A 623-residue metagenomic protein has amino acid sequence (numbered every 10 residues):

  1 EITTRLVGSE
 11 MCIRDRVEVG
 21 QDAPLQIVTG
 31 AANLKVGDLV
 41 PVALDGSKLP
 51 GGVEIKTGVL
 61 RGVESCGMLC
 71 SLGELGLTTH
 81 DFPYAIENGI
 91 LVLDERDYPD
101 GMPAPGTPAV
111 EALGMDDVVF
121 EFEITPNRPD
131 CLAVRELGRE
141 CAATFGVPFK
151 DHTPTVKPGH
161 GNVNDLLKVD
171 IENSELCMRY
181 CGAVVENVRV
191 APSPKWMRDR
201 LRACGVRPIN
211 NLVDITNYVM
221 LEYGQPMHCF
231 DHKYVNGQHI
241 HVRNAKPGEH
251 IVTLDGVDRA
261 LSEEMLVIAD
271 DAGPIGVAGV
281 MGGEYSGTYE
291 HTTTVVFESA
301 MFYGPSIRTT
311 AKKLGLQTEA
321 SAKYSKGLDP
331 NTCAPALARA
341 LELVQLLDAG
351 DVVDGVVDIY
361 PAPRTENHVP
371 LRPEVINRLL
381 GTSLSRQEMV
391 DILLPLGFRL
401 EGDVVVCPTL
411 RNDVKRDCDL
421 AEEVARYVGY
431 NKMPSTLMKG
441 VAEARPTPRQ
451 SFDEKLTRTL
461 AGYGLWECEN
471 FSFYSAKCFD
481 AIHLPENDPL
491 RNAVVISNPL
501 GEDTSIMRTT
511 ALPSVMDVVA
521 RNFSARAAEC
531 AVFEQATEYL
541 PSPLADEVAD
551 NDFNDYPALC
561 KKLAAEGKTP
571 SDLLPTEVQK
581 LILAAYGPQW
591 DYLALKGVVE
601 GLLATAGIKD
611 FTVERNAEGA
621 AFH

Functional and structural regions predicted by a protein language model:
E1, R5, S9-E10, R14-G161 (+7 more regions): Phosphate-backbone binding interfaces of nucleic-acid-interacting proteins
S9, F145, F149-E249, P541: Glycine/proline-enriched, intrinsically flexible loops and inter-domain linkers
S9-E10, R14-V28, P105, T216-G287: Conserved mixed alpha/beta core segments that line enzyme active sites in large multi-domain catalysts
A31-L39, P126-F145, G205-D231, A272-T292 (+6 more regions): Conserved phosphate/anionic-ligand binding catalytic regions in large, soluble enzymes, centered on
R61-V92, D97, V110, G114 (+6 more regions): Mobile "lid/hinge" segments at catalytic clefts and subdomain interfaces of large enzymes
M115-F120, P158, R179-Y180, T216 (+4 more regions): Short, conserved phosphate-binding/catalytic loop or strand-edge motifs used in phosphoryl-/nucleotidyl-transfer
D116-V119, E175-G182, L201, Q317-A322 (+1 more regions): Gly-rich Lys/Arg/Thr-decorated short loops/hinges at beta-loop-alpha junctions or inter-strand turns that position
S193, V213, E319, L328 (+2 more regions): Extended beta-strand-rich architecture
